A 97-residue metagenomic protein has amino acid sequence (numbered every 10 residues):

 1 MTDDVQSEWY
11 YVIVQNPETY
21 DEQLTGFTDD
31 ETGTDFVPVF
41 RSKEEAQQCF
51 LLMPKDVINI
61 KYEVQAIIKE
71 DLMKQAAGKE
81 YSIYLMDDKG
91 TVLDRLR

Functional and structural regions predicted by a protein language model:
M1-R97: Conserved NAD+-utilizing ADP-ribose enzyme module
